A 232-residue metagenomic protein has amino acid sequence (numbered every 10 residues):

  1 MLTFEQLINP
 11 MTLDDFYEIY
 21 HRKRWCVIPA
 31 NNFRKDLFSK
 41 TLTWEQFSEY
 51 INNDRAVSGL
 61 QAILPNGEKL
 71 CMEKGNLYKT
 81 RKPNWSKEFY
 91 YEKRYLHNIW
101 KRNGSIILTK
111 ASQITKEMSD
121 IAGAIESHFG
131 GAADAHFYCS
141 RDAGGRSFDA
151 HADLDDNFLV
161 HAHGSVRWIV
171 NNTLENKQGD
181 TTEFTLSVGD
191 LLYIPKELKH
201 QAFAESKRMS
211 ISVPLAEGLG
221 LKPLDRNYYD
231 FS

Functional and structural regions predicted by a protein language model:
L2-M11, F16-I19, R34-S39, E45-E49 (+3 more regions): Active-site region of the double-stranded beta-helix
R22-K23: Non-catalytic, conserved peripheral segments adjacent to functional cores
Y193: Conserved beta-strand-loop-short alpha-helix elements that form and flank the Mn2+/Mg2+-coordinating active site
